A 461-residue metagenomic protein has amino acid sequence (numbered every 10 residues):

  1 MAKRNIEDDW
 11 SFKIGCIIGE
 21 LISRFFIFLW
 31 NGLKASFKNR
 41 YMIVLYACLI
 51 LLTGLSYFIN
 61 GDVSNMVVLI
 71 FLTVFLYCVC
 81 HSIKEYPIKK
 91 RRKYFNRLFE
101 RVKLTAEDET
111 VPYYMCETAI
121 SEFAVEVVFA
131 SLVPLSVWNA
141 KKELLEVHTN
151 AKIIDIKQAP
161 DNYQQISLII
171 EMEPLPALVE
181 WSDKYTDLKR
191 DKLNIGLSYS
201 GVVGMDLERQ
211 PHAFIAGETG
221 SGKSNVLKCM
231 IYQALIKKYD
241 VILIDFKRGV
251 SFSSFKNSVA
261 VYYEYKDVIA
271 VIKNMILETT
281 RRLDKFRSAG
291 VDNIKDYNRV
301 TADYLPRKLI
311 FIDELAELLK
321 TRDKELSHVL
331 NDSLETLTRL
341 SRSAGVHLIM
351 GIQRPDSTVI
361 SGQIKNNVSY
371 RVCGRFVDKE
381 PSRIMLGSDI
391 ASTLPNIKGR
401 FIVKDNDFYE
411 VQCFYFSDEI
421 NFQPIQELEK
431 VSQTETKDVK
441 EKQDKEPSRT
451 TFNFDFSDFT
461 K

Functional and structural regions predicted by a protein language model:
A2-Y86, N162-Y163, V179-V291, L305-V377 (+5 more regions): P-loop NTPase catalytic phosphate-binding loop
S64, L72, C78-N194, S200-G201 (+1 more regions): N-terminal "pre-motor" subdomain/linker immediately upstream of P-loop NTPase catalytic cores
K295-A302: Conserved alpha-helical scaffold flanking the Walker A/P-loop in AAA+ ATPase domains
S382-R383: Conserved beta-strand-loop-alpha-helix hinge in the C-terminal portion of ABC ATPase nucleotide-binding domains
Q433-E435: Charge-patterned, long linear interaction tracts outside catalytic cores
K440-S448: Contiguous, amphipathic alpha-helical segments that mediate oligomerization or scaffolding in large protein assemblies
